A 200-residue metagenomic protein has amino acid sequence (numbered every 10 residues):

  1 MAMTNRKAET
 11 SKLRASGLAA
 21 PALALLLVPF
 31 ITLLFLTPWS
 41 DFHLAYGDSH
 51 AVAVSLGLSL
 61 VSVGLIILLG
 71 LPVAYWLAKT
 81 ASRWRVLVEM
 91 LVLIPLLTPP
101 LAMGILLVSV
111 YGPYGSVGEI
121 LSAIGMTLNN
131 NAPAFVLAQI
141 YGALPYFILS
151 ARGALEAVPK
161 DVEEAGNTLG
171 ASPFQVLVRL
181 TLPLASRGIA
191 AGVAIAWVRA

Functional and structural regions predicted by a protein language model:
M1-S11: Short, Lys/Arg-rich, polar N-terminal cytosolic tail immediately upstream of the first transmembrane signal-anchor
E9-S40, Y46-E156, L180-A200: Membrane-water interface segments at the C-terminal ends of transmembrane alpha-helices in multi-pass inner-membrane
T127, A171-P173: Short coil/turn motifs that cap or connect alpha-helices
I148, P173-F174: The DNA-contacting recognition helix of HTH DNA-binding domains and analogous helical DNA-recognition elements
V158-V162: Short glycine/proline-centered loop/turn elements that form peptide/ligand docking sites
G166: The alpha-helix within a helix-turn-helix
L169-G170, P183: Glycine/proline-centered hinge or cleavage motifs at structural transition points of membrane proteins
